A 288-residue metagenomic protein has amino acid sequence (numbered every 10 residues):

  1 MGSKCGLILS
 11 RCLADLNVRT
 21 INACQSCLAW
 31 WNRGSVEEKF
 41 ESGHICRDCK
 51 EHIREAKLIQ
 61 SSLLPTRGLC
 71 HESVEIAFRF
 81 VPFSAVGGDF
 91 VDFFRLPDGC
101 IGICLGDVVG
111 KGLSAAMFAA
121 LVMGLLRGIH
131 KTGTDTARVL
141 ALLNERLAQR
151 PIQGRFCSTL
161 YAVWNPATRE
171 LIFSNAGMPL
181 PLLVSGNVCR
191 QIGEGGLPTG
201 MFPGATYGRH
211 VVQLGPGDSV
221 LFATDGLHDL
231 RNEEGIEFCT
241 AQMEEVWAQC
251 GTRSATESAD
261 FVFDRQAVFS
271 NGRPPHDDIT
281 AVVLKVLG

Functional and structural regions predicted by a protein language model:
M1-I59: Non-catalytic interface/linker regions that flank or bridge core catalytic/transmembrane domains
A23-C24, G133, C157, T240: Intrinsically disordered, low-complexity regions enriched in Ser/Pro/Gly/Gln/His and often acidic
W31-N32, N165, A248: Short linear interaction motif-like sites in intrinsically disordered regions of transcription factors
G34, K131-T132, G235, C250: Pocket-edge positions in alpha/beta enzyme catalytic cores
E38-L221, R273-G288: … and, occasionally, acidic/histidine-rich disordered N-termini of signaling adaptors
L140, L160, H210-F222, L227-G288: C-terminal catalytic subdomain
